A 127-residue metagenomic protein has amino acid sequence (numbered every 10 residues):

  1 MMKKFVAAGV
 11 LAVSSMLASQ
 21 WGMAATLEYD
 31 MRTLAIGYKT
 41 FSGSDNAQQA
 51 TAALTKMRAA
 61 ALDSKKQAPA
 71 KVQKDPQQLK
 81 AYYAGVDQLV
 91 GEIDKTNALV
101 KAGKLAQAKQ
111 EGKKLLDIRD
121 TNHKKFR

Functional and structural regions predicted by a protein language model:
M1-V10: Bacterial N-terminal signal peptides that target proteins for export
V10-L11, F126: Enrichment for repetitive, rod-forming helical segments
L11-A12, G22: Cleavable N-terminal signal peptides
L17-S19: N-terminal signal peptide c-region/cleavage motif recognized by signal peptidases
A24-R127: Mature extracytoplasmic or organellar-lumen-exposed domains after removal of signal/transit peptides
